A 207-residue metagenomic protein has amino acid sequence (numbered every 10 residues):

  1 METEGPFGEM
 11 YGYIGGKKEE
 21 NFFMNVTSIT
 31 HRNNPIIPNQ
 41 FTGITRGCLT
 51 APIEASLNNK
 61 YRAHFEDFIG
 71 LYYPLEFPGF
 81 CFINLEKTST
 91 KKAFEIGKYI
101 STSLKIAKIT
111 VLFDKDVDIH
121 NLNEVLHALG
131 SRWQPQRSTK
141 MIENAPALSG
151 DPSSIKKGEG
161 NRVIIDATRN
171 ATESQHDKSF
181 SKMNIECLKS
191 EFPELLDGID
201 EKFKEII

Functional and structural regions predicted by a protein language model:
M1-I207: Charged, compositionally biased interaction regions
